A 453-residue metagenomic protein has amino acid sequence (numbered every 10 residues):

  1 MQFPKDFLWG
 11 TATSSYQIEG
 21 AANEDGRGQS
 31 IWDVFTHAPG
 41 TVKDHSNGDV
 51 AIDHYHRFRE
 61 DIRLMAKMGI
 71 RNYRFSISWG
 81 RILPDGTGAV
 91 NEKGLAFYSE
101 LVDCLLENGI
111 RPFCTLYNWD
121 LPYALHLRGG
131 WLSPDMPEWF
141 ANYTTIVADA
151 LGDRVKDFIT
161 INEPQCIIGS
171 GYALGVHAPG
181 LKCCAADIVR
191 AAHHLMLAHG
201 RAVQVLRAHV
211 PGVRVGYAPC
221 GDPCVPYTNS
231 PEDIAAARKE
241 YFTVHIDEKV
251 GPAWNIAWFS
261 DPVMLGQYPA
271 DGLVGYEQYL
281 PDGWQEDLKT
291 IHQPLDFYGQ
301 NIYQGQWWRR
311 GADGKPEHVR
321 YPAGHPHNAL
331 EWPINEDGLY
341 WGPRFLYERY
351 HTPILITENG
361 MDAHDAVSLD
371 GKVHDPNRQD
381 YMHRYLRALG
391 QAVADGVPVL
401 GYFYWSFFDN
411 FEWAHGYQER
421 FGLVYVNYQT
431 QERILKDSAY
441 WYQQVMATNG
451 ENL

Functional and structural regions predicted by a protein language model:
M1-V42, D85-T87, L95-G371, N377-L453: Active-site region of glycoside hydrolase catalytic domains
D6-L8, Y55, N72: A common structural microfeature
Q29-R63: Aromatic- and Gly/Pro-rich amphipathic surface segment
H56, R63-A66, A96-S99, D103: N-terminal, well-ordered alpha-helical segments
R57-S78, Q293-F297: Catalytic domains of carbohydrate-active enzymes, especially glycoside hydrolases
I77-V90: Glycine-rich, proline-tolerant flexible connector loops at the mouths of alpha/beta enzymes
